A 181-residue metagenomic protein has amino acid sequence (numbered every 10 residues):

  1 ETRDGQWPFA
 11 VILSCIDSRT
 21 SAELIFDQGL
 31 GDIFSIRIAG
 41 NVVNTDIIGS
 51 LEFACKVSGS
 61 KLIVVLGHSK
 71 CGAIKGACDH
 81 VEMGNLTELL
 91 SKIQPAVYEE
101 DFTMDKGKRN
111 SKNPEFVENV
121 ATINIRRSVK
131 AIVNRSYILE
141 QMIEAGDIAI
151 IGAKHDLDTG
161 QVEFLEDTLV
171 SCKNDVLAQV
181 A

Functional and structural regions predicted by a protein language model:
E1-Q6, G31, G40-S58, G72-A181: Divalent-metal-activated hydrolytic enzyme cores
E1-V42: Short, conserved "active-site rim" segments that organize catalytic pockets and cofactor/ligand binding
I12, I36, V65, G152 (+1 more regions): Divalent metal-coordination and catalytic microenvironments
D17-R19, H68-A73: Gly/Ser/Thr-rich loops at beta-strand to alpha-helix junctions that form or flank small-molecule/cofactor-binding
S60, L66-S69: Ordered, amphipathic secondary-structure segments that act as subunit-interaction surfaces in large macromolecular
